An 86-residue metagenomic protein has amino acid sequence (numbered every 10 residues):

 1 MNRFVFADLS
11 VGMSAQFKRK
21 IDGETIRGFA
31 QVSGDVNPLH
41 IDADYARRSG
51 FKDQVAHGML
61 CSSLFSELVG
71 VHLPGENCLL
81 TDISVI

Functional and structural regions predicted by a protein language model:
M1-A56: Catalytic strand-loop segment that frames the active site of acyl-thioester-processing enzymes
R47-I86: Hydrophobic beta-strand-centered segment that forms part of the acyl-chain substrate-binding groove
